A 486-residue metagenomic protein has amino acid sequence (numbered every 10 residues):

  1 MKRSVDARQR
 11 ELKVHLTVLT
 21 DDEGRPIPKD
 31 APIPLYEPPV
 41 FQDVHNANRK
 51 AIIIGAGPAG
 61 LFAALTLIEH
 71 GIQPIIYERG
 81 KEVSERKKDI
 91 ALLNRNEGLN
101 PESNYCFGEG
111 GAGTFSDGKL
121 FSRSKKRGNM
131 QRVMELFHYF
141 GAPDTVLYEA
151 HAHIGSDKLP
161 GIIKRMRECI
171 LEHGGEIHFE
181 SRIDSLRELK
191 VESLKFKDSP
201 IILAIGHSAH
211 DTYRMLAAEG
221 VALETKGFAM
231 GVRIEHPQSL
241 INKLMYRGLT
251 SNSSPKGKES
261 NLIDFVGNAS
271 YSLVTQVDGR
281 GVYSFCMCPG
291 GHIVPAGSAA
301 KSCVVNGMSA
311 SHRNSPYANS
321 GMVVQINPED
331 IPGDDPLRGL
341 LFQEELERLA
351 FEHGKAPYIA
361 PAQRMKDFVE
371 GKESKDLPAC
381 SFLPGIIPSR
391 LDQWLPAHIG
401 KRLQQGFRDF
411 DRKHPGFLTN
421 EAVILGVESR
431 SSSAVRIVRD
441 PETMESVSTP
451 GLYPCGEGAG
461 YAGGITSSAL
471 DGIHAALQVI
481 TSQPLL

Functional and structural regions predicted by a protein language model:
M1-F115, K119-L486: Residues forming the flavin
